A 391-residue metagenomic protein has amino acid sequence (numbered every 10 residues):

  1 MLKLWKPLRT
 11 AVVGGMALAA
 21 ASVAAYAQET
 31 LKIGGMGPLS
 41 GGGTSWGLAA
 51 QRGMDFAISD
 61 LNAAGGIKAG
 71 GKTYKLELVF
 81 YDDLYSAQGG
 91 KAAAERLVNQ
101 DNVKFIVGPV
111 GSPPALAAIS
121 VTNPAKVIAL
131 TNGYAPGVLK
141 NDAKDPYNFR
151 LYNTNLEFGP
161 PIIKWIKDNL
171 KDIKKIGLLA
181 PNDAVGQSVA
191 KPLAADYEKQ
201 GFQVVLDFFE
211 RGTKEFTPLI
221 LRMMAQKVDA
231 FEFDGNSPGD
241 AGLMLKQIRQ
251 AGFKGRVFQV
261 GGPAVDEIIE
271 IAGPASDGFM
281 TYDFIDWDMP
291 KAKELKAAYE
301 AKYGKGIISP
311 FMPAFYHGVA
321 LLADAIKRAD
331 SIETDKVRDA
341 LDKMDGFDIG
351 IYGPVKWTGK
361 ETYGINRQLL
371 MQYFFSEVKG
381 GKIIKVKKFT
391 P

Functional and structural regions predicted by a protein language model:
L2-G15, A27-P391: Extracytosolic ligand-binding ectodomains
A21-A27: Sec/Tat signal peptide C-region and signal peptidase I cleavage site
